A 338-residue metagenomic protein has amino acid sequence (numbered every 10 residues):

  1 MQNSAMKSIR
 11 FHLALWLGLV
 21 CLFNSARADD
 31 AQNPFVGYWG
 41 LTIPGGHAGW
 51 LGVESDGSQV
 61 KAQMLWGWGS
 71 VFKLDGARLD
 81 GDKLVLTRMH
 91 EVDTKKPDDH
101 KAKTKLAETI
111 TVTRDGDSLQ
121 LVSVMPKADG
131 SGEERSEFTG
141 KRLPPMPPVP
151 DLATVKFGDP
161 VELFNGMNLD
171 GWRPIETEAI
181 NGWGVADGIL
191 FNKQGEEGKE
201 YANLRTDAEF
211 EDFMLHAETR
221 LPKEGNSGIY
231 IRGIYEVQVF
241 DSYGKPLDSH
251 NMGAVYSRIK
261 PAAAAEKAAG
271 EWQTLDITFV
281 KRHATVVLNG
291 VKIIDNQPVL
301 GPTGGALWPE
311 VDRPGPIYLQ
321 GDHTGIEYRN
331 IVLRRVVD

Functional and structural regions predicted by a protein language model:
N3-A14: Bacterial N-terminal signal peptides that target proteins for export
H12-N24: Bacterial N-terminal signal peptides
D29-D338: Carbohydrate-interacting regions of secretory-pathway proteins
